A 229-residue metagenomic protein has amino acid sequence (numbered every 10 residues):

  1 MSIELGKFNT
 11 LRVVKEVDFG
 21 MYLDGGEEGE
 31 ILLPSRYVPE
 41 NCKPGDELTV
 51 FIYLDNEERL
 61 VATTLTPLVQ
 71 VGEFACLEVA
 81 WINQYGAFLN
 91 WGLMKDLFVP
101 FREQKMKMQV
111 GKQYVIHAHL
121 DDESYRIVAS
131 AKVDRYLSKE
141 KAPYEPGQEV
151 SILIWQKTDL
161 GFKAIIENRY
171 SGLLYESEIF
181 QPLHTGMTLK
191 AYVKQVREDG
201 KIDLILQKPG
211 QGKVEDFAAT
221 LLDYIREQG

Functional and structural regions predicted by a protein language model:
M1-G229: Single-stranded RNA-binding regions, centering on S1/OB-family and related RNA-binding modules
